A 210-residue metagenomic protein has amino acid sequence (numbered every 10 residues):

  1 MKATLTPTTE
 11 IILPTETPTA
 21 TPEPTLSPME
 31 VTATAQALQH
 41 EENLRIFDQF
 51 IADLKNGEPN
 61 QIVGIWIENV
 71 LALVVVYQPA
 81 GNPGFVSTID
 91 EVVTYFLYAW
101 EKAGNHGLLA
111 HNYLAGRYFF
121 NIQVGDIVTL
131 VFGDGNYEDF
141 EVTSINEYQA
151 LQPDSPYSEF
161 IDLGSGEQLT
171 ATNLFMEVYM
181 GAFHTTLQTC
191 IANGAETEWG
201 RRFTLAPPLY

Functional and structural regions predicted by a protein language model:
M1, L5, E10-P18, P22-Y210: Solvent-exposed, non-transmembrane regions of membrane-associated and secreted proteins
